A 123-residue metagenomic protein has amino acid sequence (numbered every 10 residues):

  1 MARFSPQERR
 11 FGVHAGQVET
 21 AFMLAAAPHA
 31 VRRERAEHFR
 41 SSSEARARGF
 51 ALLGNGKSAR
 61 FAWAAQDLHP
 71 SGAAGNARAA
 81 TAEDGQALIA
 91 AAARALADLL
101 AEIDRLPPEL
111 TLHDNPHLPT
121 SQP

Functional and structural regions predicted by a protein language model:
M1-P123: Extended, histidine- and acidic-residue-enriched regions that form the cofactor-binding/catalytic faces
